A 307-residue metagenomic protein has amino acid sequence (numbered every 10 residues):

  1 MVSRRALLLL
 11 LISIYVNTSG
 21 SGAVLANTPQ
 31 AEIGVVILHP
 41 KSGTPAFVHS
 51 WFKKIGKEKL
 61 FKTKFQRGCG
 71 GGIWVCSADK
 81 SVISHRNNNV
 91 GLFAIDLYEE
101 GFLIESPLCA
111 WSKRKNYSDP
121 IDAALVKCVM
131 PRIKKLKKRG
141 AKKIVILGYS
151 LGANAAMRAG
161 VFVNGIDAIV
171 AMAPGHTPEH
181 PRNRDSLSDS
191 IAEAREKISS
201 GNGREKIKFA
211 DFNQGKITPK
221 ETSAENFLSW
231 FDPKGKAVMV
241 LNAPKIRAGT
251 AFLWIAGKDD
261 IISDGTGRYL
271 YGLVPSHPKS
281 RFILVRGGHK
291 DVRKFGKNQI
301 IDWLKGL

Functional and structural regions predicted by a protein language model:
Q30-A31, V35-L97: Short, surface-exposed "cap/lid" segments of acyl-processing enzymes
N89, Y117-R139: Alpha/beta-hydrolase active-site loop
G148-G152, A156: Gly/Ala-rich beta-loop-alpha elbow adjacent to hydrolase catalytic centers
F162-A224: Hydrolase active-site cap/lid region
A224-A243: Active-site nucleophile elbow and catalytic-triad environment of alpha/beta-hydrolase enzymes
I246, L253-A256: Short beta-strand/loop motif that positions the catalytic acidic residue of the alpha/beta-hydrolase fold
I261-T266, V292: Conserved alpha/beta-hydrolase "acid-adjacent" motif
G287-G296: Catalytic histidine-centered segment of alpha/beta-hydrolase-like enzymes
